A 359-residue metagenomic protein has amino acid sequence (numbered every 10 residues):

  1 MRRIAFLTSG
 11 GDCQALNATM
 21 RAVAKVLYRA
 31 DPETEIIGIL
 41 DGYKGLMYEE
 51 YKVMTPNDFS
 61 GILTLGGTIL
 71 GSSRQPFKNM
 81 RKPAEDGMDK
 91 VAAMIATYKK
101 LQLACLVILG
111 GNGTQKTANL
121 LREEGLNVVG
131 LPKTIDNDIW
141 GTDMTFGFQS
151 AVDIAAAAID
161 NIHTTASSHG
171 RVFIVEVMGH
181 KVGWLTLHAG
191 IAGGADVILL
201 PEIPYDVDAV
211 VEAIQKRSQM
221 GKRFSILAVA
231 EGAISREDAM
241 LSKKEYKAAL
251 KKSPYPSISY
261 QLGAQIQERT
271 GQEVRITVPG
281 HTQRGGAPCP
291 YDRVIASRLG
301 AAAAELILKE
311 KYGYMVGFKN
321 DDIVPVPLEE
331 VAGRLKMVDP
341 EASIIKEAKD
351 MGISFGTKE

Functional and structural regions predicted by a protein language model:
M1-T8, T19-A104, G113, S235-M240 (+6 more regions): A cross-family phosphate/adenosyl-ligand binding-site feature
S9-D12, I39-K44, R74-Q75, G111-T114 (+6 more regions): Short, ordered loop/turn segments at secondary-structure junctions
G11-Q14, E85, N112, T142-S150 (+1 more regions): Alpha-helix capping and helix-loop boundary segments enriched in small/acidic/polar residues
D12-V23, L46-M47, M88-A92, L103-N119 (+6 more regions): Short glycine/serine/threonine-rich phosphate/pyrophosphate-binding segments that cradle anionic phosphate groups
A24-P56, E124-N161: Glycine/threonine-rich beta-strand-loop-alpha-helix active-site module that forms ligand/phosphate-binding
T97, C105-G110, K116-L120, N127 (+2 more regions): Accessory alpha-helical/coil subdomains and C-terminal extensions that flank or cap enzyme catalytic cores
I295, L299-L308: Flexible loop/turn connectors
